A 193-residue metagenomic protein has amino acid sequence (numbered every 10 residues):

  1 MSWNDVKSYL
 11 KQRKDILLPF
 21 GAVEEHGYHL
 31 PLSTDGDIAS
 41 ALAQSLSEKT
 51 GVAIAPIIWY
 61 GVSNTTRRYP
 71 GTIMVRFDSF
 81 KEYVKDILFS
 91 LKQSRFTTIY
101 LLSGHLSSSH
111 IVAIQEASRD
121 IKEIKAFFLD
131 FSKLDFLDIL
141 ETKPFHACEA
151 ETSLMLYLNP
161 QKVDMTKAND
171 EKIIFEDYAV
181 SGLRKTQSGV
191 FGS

Functional and structural regions predicted by a protein language model:
M1-S193: Extended, histidine- and acidic-residue-enriched regions that form the cofactor-binding/catalytic faces
